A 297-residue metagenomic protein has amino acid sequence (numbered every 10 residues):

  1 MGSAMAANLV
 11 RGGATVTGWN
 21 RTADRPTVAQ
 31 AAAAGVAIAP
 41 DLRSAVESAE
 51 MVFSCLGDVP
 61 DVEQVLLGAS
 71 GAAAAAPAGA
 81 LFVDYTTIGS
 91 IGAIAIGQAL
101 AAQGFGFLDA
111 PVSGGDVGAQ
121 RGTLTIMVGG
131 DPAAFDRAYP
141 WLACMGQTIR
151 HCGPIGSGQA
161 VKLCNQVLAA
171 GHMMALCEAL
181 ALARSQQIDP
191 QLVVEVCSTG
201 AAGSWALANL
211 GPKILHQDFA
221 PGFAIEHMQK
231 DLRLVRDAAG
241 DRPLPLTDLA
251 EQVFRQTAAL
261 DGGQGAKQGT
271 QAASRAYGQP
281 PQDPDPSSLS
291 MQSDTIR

Functional and structural regions predicted by a protein language model:
M1, M5, C55, Y85 (+3 more regions): Methionine-biased hydrophobic packing positions in alpha-helices, especially within tandem helical repeat solenoids
M1-S54, A80, Y85-T86, D116: NAD(P)+-binding Rossmann beta1-loop-alpha1 motif at the extreme N-terminus of oxidoreductases
M5-L9, I96, W141, L182: Hydrophobic residues within alpha-helices that form the first helical element adjacent to the glycine-rich loop
L42-G106: Rossmann-fold NAD(P) dinucleotide-binding segment
F82, T87-Q166: Rossmann-fold dinucleotide-binding core
G122-G129, R150, P154-Q186, E195-N209 (+1 more regions): Active-site-proximal catalytic alpha-helix in oxidoreductases
I155, Q159, G203-Q268: Interdomain hinge/lid region at the active-site interface of Rossmann-like NAD(P)-dependent oxidoreductases
T257-R297: NAD(P)-dependent dehydrogenase/reductase Rossmann-like domain
